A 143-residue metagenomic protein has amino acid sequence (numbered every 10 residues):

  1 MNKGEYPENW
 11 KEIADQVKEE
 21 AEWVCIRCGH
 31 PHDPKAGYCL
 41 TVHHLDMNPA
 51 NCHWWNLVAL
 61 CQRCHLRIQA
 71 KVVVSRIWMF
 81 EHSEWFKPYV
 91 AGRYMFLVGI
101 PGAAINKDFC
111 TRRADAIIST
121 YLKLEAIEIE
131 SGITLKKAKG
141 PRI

Functional and structural regions predicted by a protein language model:
N2-G4, H32-D33, D46-A59, L66-A126 (+1 more regions): Polybasic, low-complexity binding patches
K3, K136-I143: Short Lys/Arg-rich cationic patches that frequently serve as NLS/NoLS or arginine-rich RNA/DNA-binding motifs
N9-L40, C61-R63: Short cysteine-rich loop/turn motifs with clustered Cys
E12-A21, L122, E130-G132, R142-I143: Short helix-coil boundary/hinge micro-motifs
C25, T134-K137: Generic N-terminal leader/processing signal
T41-L45: Short basic/aromatic active-site micro-motif
